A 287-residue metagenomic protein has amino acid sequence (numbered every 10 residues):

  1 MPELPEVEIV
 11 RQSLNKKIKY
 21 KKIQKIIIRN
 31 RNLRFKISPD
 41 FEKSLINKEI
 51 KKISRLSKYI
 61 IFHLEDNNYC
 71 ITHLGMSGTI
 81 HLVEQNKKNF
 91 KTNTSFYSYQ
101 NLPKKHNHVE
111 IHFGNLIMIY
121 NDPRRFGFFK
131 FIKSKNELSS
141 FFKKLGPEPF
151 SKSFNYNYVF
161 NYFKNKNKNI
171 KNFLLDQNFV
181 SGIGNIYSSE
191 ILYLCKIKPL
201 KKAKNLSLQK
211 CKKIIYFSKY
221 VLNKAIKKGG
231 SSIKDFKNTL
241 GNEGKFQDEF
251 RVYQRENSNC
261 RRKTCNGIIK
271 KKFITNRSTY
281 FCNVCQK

Functional and structural regions predicted by a protein language model:
M1-L4, P149, S153, S207-I215: Generic detection of long, well-ordered alpha-helical segments
M1-N121, F126, R262, R277-K287: A cross-family signal for N-terminal binding/gating loops and helix N-caps that shape access to the active site
K22-F41, I46, K51, I61 (+3 more regions): Basic, nucleic-acid-binding surfaces and adjacent catalytic neighborhoods in DNA/RNA-processing proteins
D66, C70-G182, Y187-L194, K202: Phosphate/anion-contacting hairpin/loop surfaces
